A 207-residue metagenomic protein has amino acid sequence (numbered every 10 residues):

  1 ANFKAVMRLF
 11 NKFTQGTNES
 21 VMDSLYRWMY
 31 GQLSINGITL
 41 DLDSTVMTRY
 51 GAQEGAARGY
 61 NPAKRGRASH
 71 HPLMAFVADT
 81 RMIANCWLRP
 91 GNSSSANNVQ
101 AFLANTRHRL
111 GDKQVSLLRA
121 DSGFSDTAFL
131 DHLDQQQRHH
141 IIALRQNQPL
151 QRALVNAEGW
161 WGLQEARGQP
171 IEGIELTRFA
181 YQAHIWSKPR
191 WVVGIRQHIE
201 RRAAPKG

Functional and structural regions predicted by a protein language model:
A1-V6, N36-M47, R81, V115-S125 (+1 more regions): Short, conserved catalytic/metal-binding motifs centered on acidic residues
N2-M74: Active-site-proximal, Lys/Arg-enriched surface segment that forms a nucleic-acid-binding/basic interface patch
F10, T14, L103, R107-L110 (+2 more regions): Structural signal for hydrophobic packing residues in well-ordered secondary-structure cores of soluble enzyme domains
T45, L88-R89, A120-S125, F129 (+2 more regions): An acidic- and aromatic-residue-enriched active-site/binding cleft used to recognize and process polar
Y50-A56, A84-L88, N98, T127-H132 (+1 more regions): Short acidic, glycine/serine/threonine-rich loops at helix termini
P62-K113: Electropositive, glycine- and tryptophan-enriched low-complexity nucleic-acid-binding patches
G111, L130-H139: Short, surface-exposed basic-aromatic patches at helix termini and helix-loop junctions that form
H139-G207: An anionic, glycine-rich sequence signature occurring as long contiguous blocks
